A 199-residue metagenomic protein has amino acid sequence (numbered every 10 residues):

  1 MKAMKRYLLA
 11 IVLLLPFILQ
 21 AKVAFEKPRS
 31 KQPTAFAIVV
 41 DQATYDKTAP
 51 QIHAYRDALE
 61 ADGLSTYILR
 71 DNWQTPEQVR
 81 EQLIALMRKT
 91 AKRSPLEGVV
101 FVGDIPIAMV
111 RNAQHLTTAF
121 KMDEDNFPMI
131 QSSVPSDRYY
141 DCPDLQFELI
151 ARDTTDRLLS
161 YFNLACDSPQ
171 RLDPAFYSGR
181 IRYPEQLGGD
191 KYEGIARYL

Functional and structural regions predicted by a protein language model:
M1-A3: Short, Lys/Arg-enriched N-terminal segments with co-localized hydrophobic residues within the first ~10-30 amino acids
K5-I11: Sec-dependent signal peptide recognition, specifically the positively charged N-region followed immediately by
V12-A21: Hydrophobic h-region of N-terminal signal peptides that target proteins for export in Gram-negative bacteria
K22-S65, L69-N72, Q82-G98: Extracellular pro-sequences of secreted precursors
E77-L199: Structured catalytic cores of large enzymes
